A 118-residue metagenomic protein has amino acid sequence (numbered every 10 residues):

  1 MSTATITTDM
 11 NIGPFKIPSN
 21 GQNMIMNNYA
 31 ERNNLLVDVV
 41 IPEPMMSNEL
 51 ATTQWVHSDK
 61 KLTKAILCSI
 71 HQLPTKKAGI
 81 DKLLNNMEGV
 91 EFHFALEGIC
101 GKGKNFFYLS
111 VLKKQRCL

Functional and structural regions predicted by a protein language model:
M1-L118: Short, structured surface patches at the beginning of a domain
